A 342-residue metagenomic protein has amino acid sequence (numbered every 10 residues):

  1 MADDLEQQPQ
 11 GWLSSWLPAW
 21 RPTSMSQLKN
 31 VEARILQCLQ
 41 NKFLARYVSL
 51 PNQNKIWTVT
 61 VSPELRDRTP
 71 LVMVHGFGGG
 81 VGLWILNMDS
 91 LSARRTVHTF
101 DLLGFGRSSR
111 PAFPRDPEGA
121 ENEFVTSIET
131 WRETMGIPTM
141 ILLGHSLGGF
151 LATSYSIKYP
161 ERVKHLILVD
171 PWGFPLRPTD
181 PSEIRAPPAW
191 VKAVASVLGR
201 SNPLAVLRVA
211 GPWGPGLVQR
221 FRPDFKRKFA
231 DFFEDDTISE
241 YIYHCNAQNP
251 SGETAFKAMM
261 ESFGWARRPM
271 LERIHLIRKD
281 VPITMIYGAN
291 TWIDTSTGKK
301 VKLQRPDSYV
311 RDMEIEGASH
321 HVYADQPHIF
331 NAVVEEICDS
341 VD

Functional and structural regions predicted by a protein language model:
A2, V48, T58, V72-H75 (+10 more regions): Generic structural signal for small/hydrophobic residues in well-ordered secondary structure, especially within
A2-F43, E118-T126, E133-T134, P138 (+2 more regions): Flexible "cap/lid" subdomain of the alpha/beta-hydrolase fold that forms the substrate-access gate
A45, V97-T99, D312-E314: Conserved beta-strand scaffold positions in the cores of enzyme catalytic domains, especially in NTP/NDP-utilizing
N54-F113, M135, H145-L151, K158: Conserved HGGG/HGGXW glycine-rich cap/lid loop of the alpha/beta-hydrolase fold
G78, L102-G106, G173, W292 (+1 more regions): Alpha/beta-hydrolase active-site loop signature
G79, G119, E123, D325: Residue-level signal for the nucleotide or nucleotide-sugar donor/cofactor binding architecture
A318-A332: Catalytic histidine-centered segment of alpha/beta-hydrolase-like enzymes
V333-V341: C-terminal alpha-helix
